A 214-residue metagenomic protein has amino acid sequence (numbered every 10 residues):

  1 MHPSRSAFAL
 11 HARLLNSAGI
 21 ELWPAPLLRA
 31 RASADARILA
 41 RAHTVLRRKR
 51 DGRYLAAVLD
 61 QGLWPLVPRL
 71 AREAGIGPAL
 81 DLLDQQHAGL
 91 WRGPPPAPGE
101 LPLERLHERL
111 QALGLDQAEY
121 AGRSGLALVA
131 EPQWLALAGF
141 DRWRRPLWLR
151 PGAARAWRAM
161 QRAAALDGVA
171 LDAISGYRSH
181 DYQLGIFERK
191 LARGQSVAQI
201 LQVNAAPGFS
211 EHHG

Functional and structural regions predicted by a protein language model:
M1-I174, R189-G214: Extracytoplasmic cell-surface/polysaccharide-interacting catalytic and binding patches
R178-L184: Short, well-ordered surface patches within globular domains
